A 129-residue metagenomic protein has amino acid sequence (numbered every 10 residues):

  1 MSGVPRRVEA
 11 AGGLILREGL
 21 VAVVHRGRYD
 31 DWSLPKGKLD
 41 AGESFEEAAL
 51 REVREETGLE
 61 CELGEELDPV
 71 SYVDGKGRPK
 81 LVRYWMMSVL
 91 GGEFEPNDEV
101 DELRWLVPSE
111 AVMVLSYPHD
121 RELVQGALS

Functional and structural regions predicted by a protein language model:
M1-L34: N-terminal strand-loop-strand
L39-G126: Unchanged
S129: Charge-dense polyanion-binding interfaces
